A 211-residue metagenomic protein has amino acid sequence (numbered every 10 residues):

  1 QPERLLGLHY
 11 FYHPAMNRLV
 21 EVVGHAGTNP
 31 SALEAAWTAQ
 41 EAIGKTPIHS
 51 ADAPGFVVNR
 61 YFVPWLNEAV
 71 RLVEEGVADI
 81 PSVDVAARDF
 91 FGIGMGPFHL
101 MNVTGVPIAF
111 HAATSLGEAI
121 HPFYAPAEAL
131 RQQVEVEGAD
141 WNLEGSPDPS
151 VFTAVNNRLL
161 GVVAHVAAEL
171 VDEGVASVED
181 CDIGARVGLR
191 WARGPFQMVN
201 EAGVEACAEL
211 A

Functional and structural regions predicted by a protein language model:
Q1-A211: N-terminal glycine-rich phosphate-binding loop for ADP-containing cofactors
